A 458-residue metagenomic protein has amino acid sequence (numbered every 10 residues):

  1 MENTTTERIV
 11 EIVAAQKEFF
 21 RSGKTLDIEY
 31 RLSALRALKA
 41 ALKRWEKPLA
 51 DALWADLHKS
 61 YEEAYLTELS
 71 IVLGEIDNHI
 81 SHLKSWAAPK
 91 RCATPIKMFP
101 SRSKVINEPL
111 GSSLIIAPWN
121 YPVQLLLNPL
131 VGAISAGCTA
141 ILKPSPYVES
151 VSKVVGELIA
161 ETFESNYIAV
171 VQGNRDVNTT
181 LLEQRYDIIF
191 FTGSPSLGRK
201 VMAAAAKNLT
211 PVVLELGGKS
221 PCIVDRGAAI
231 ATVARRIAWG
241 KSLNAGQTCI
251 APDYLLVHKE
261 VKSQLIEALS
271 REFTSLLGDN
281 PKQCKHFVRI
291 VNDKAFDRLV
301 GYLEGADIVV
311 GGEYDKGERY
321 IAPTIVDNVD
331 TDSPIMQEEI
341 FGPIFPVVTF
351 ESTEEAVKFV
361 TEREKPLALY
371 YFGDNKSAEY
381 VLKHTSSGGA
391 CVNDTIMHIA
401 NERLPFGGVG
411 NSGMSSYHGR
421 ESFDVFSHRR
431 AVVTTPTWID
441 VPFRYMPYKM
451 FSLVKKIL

Functional and structural regions predicted by a protein language model:
M1-K104: N-terminal Rossmann-like NAD(P)+-binding subdomain of aldehyde/semialdehyde dehydrogenases
N3, S196-D330, V392: ALDH superfamily catalytic-core signature
K24, K39-L42, E46, L57 (+13 more regions): Structural signal for hydrophobic packing residues in well-ordered secondary-structure cores of soluble enzyme domains
L26-D27, I223, I321-L458: Conserved C-terminal structural/oligomerization subdomain of aldehyde/semialdehyde dehydrogenase
R31, I76, G137, I168 (+8 more regions): Residue-level signal for inorganic ion chemistry
I96-T232: Rossmann-like NAD(P) dinucleotide-binding subdomain of oxidoreductase/dehydrogenase enzymes
S152-V155, L181, V201, L265 (+3 more regions): Hydrophobic packing residues within well-ordered alpha-helices of enzyme cores
